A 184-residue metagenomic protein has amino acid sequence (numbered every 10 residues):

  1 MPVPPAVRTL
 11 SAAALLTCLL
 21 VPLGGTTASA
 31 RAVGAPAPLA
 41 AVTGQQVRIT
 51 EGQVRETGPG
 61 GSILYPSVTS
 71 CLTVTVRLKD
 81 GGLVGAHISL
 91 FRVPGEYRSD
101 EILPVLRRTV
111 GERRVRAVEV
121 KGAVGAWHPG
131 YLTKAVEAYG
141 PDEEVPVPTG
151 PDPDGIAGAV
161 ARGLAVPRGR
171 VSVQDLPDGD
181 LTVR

Functional and structural regions predicted by a protein language model:
M1-A32: Secretory targeting and sorting signals
L15-L19, T69, R170-R184: A cross-taxonomic marker for long C-terminal extensions/tails that follow the last structured domain
L16-T17, G61, R114: A residue-level detector for conformationally permissive "hinge/kink" positions
V33-V47, R92-D178: Alpha/propeptide regions of enzymes that mature by internal proteolysis
I49-G61: Short Pro/Gly-enriched beta-strand edge/turn motifs at strand-loop
G61, T73, G82-V84, A117-E119 (+1 more regions): Structural motif
L64-V110: Conserved mixed alpha/beta catalytic, RNA-binding, or beta-rich assembly cores of soluble enzyme, regulatory
